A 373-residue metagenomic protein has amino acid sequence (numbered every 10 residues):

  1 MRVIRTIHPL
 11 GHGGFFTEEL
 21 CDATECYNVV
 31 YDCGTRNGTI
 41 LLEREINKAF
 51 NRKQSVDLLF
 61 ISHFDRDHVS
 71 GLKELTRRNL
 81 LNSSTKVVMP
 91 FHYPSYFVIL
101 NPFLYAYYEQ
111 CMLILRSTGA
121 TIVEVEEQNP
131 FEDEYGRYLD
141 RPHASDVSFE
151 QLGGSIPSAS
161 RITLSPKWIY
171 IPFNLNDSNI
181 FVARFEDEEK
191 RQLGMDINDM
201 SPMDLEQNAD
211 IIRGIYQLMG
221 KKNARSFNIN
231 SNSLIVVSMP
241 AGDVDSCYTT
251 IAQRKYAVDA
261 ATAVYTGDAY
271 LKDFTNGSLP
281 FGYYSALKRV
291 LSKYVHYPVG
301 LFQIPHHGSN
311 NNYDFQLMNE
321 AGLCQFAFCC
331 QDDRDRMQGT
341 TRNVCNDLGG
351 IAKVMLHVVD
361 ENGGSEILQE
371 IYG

Functional and structural regions predicted by a protein language model:
M1-Q54, I235-S278: Conserved beta-strand hairpin/beta-sheet module of binuclear metal-dependent hydrolase folds, prominently
R2-V3, L80-A263, A352-K353, V359-G364 (+1 more regions): Flexible, acidic/histidine-containing loops and adjacent segments that form or flank the divalent-metal
I7, M89, E124, Q303 (+2 more regions): Structural signal for conserved beta-strand scaffold positions within catalytic alpha/beta enzyme cores
H12, N37, F64-V69, P94-Y96 (+3 more regions): Active-site environment of divalent metal-dependent phosphoester hydrolases
G14, P305, S309-A321, C330-G373: C-terminal regions of proteins
Y27, G38-M89, S292-N311, L323-Q325: Active-site metal-binding motif and surrounding structural segment of the metallo-beta-lactamase
E43-I46, L100-L115, F281-R289, Q316 (+1 more regions): Short, aromatic/basic amphipathic alpha-helical patches
V264-G322, C329: Extended hydrophobic/aromatic segments used for targeting, binding, or gating
